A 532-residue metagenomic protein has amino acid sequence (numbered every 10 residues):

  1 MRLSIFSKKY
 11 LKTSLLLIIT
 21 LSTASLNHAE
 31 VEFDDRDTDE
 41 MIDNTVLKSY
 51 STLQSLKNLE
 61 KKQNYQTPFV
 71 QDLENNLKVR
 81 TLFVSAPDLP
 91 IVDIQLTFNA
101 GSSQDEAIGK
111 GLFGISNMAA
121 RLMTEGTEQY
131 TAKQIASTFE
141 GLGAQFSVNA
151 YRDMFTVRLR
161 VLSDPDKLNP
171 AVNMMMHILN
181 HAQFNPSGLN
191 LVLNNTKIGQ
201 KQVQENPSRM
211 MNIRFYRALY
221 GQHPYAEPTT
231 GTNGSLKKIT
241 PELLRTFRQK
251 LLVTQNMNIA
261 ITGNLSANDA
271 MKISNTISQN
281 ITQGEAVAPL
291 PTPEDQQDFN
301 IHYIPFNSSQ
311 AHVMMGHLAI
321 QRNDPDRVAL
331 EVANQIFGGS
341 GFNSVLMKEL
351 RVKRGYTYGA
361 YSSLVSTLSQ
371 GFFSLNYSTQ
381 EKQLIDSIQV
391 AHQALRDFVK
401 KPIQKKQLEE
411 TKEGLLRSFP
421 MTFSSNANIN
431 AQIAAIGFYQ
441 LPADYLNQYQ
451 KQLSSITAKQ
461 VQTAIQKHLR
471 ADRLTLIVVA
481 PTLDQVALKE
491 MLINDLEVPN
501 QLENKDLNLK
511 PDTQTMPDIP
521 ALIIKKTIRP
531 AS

Functional and structural regions predicted by a protein language model:
L3-S14: Bacterial N-terminal signal peptides that target proteins for export
T20-A24: N-terminal signal peptide c-region/cleavage motif recognized by signal peptidases
H28-T138, R245-E349, T475-S532: His/Glu-rich zincin catalytic helix
T45-D72, R217-M257, V287-P293, F419 (+1 more regions): Histidine-acidic residue clusters that define the catalytic metal-binding segment of zinc metallopeptidase domains
V84, L89-R121, Y130-L179, K197 (+9 more regions): M16 family metallopeptidases and their MPP-like homologs
H181-F184, L189, G199, I239: Peptidyl-prolyl cis-trans isomerase
Q202, N300-P305, S418-M421: Short, low-order "capping/linker" segments at domain edges
Q460-V479, L483: A contiguous, mid-protein "functional segment" used to position or interact with cofactors/ions or partner subunits
